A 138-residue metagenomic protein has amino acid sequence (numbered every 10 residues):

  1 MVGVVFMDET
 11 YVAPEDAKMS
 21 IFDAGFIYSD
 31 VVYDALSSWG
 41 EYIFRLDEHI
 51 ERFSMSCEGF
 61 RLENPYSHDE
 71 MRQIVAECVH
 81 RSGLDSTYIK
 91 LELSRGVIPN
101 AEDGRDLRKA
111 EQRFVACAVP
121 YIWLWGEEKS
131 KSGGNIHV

Functional and structural regions predicted by a protein language model:
M1-V138: Conserved alpha/beta cores of soluble small-molecule-handling proteins
